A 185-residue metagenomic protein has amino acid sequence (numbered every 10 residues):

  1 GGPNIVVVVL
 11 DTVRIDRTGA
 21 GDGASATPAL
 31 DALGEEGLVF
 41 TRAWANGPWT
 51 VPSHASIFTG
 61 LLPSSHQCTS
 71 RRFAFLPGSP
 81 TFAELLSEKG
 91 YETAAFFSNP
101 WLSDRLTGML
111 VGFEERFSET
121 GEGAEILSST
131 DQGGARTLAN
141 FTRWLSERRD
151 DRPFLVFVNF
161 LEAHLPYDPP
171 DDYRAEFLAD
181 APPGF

Functional and structural regions predicted by a protein language model:
G1-F185: Catalytic domains that recognize anionic headgroups
